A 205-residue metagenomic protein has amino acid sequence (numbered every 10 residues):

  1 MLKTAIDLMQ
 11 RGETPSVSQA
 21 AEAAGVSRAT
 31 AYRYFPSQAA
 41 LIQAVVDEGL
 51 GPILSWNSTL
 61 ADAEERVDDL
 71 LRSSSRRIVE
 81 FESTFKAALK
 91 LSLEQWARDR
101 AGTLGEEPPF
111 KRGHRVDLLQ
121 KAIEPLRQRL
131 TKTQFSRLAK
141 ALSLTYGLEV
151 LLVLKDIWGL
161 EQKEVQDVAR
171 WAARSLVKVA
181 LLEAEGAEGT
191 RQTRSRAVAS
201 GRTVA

Functional and structural regions predicted by a protein language model:
M1, D7, S18-Q19, K163-Q166 (+1 more regions): Ligand-binding pocket scaffold of soluble enzyme catalytic domains
T4, L8-A40, A44: Helix-turn-helix
T4-R11, W56, A141, T145 (+1 more regions): Solvent-exposed, amphipathic alpha-helical segments
D7-S16, Q43-S73: Amphipathic alpha-helical linker/stalk segments
G25-S27, K90, V116, R196-A205: Charge-dense, helix-prone N-terminal extensions
D68-A101, G105-F110: Helical hydrophobic small-molecule/effector-binding pocket
E80, A97-K140, D167-K178: Amphipathic alpha-helical packing segments from all-alpha helical-bundle domains
P125-A173, A180-A205: Hydrophobic/aromatic-rich alpha-helical bundle segments in the mid-to-C-terminal region
